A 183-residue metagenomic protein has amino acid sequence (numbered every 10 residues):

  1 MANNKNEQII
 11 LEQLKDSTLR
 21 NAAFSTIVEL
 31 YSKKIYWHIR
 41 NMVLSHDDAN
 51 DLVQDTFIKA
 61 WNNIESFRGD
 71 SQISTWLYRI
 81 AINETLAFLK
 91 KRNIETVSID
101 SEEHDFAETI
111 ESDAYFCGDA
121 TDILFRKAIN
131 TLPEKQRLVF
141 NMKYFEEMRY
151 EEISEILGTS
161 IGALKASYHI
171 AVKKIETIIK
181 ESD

Functional and structural regions predicted by a protein language model:
M1-K34, E181: N-terminal module of bacterial RNA polymerase sigma factors
N3-I9, E95-G118: Internal acidic/polar
T26-H46, N63, I129, I178-E181: Amphipathic, Lys/Arg- and hydrophobic-enriched alpha-helical face
L44, F57-Q72, R92: Sigma70-family region 2
D51-I58, S71-N83: Structural recognition of an alpha-helix C-terminal capping motif at a helix-to-coil junction
S66-R68, R79-I99, I170: Arg/Lys-rich amphipathic alpha helix in sigma70-family domain 2
T75, L86, Q136, E155-S182: DNA-recognition helix of helix-turn-helix
V139-K143: A short pre-motif secondary-structure segment
